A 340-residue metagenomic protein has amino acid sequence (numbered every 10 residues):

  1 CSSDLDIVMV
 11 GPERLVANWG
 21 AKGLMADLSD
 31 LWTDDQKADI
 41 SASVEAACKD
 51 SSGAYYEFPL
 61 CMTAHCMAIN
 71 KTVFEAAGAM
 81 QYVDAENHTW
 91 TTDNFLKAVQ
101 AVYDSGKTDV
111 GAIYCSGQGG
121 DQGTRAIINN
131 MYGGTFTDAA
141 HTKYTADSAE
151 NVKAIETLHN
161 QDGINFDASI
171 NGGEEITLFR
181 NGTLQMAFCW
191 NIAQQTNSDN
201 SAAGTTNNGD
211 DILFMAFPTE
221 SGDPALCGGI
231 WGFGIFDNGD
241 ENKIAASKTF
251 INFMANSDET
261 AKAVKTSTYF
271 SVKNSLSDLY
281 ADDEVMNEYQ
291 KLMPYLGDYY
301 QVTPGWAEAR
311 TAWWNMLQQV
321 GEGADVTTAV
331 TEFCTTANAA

Functional and structural regions predicted by a protein language model:
D6-M9, Q185-W190: Paired acidic/hydrophobic, glycine-rich loop segments that form the ligand-binding mouth/hinge of periplasmic-binding
G11-C66, E75, G209-P218, L279-E284: Hinge/lid segment of periplasmic solute-binding proteins
D27-I40, V83-T89, G111-C115, G134-K153 (+3 more regions): Short, solvent-exposed loop/beta-turn-alpha elements that line the ligand-binding surface or hinge of extracytoplasmic
S51-L60, H65, E75, T91-K143 (+2 more regions): Extracytoplasmic/periplasmic solute-binding protein
G53, E156, Q161-G163, A202-T268: Extracytoplasmic/periplasmic substrate-recognition and gating elements
L96-A101, A140-G172, F217: Glycine-centered hinge/linker elements that transmit conformational signals in sensory and ligand-binding systems
D258-K262, F270, N274-S277, A281 (+1 more regions): Conserved C-terminal helix/tail region of periplasmic/extracytoplasmic solute-binding proteins
